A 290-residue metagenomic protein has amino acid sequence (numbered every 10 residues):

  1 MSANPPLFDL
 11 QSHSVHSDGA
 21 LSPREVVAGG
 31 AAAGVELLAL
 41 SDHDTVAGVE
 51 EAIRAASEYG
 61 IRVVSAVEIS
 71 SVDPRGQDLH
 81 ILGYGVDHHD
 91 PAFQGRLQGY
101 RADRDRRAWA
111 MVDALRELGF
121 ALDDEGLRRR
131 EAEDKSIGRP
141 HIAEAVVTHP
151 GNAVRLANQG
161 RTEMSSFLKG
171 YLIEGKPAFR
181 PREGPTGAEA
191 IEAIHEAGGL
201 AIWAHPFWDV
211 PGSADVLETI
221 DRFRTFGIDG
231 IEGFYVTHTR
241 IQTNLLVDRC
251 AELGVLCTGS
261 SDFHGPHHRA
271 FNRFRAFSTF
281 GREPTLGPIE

Functional and structural regions predicted by a protein language model:
M1-S14, A20-A33, A47-S65, I69-H89 (+3 more regions): Charged catalytic cores and adjacent phosphate/nucleic-acid-binding surfaces used for phosphate/nucleic-acid chemistry
E25, D44, H141: Active-site phosphate/pyrophosphate-handling residues
E36-L38: Short active-site oxyanion
S41-D42, K176-G184, E232-T237: Catalytic beta/alpha-barrel core
T45-G48, R107: Short phosphate-engaging motifs
S57-T219: Extended substrate/RNA-proximal surfaces in nucleic-acid metabolism proteins
